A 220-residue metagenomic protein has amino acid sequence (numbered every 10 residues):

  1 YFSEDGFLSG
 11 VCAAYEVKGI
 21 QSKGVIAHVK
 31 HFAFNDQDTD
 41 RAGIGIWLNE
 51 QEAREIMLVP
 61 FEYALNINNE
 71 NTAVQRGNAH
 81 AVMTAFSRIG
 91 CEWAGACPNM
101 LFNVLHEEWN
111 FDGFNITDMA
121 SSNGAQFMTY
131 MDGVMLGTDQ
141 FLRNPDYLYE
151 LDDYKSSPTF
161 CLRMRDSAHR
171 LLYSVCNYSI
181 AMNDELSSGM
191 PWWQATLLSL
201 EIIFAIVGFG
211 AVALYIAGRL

Functional and structural regions predicted by a protein language model:
Y1-L220: Glycoside hydrolase catalytic-domain context in secreted enzymes
